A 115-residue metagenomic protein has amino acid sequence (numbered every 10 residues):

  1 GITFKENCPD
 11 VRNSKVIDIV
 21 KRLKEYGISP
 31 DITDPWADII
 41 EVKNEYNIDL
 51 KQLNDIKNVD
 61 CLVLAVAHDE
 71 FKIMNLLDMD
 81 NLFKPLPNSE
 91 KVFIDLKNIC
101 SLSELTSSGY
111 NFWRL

Functional and structural regions predicted by a protein language model:
G1-L115: Structural/interface elements that position substrates and couple domains in central-metabolism enzymes
